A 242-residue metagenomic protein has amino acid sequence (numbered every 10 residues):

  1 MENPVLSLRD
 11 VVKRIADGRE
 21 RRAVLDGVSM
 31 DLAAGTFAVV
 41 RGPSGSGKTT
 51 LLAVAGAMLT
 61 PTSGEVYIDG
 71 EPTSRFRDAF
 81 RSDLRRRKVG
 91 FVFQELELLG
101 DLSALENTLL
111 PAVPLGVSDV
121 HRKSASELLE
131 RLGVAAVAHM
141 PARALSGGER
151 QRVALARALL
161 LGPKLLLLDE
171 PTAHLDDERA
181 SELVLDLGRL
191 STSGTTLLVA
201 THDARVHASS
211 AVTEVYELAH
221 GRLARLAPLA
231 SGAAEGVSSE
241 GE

Functional and structural regions predicted by a protein language model:
A16-G18, L109-K123, R131: ABC-type ATPase nucleotide-binding domains, specifically the catalytic core motifs of the NBD
G56: Helix-to-loop junction immediately C-terminal to a conserved catalytic motif
P72, V120-V137: Conserved ABC ATPase "signature" region
T73-G90: ABC ATPase NBD coupling module
P141-L145, E149: Conserved ABC ATPase signature
G162: Conserved catalytic motifs of ABC-family nucleotide-binding domains
L166-D169: Catalytic Walker B motif of ABC-type/P-loop ATPase nucleotide-binding domains
